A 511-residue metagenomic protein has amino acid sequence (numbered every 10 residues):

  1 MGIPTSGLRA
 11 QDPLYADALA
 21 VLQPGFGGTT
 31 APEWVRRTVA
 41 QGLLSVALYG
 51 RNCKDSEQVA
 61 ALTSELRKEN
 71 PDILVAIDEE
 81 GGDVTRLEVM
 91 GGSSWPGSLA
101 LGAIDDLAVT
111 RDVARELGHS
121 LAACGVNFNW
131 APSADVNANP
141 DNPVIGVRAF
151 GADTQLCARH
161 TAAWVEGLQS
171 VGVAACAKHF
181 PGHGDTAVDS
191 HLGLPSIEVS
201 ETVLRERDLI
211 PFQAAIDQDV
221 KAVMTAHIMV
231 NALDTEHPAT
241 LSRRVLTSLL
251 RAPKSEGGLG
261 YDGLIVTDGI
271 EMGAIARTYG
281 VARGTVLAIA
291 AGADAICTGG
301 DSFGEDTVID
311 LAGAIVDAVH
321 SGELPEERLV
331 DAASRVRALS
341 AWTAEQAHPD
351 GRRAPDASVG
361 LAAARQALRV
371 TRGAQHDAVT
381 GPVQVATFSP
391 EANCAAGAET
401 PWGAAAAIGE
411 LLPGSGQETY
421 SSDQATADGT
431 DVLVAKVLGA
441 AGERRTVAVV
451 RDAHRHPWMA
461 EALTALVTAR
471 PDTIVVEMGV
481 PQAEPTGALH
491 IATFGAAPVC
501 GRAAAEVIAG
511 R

Functional and structural regions predicted by a protein language model:
M1-Q41, T278-R511: Preference for extracellular/luminal or secreted protein segments
A18-A31, S98-D112, G193-E206, I270-Y279: Active-site mouth loops of central-metabolism enzymes
L19-F26, L44-L48, I73-E79, F128-P132 (+5 more regions): Hydrophobic faces of well-ordered beta-strands that scaffold small-molecule active sites in alpha/beta enzyme cores
G27-T30, I77-T85, V89, V126-N137 (+3 more regions): Short glycine-enriched loops at secondary-structure junctions
R37-D55, I216-T235, G442-R455: Short acidic, glycine-rich surface-loop motifs adjacent to enzyme active sites
N52-P71, D83-L87, A152-L324: Second-shell residues forming the walls of enzyme active-site clefts
G92-D105, A149-G151: A charged helix-plus-loop insertion that forms the helical arch/lid used to bind and gate nucleic-acid substrates
D105-V126, D208, G284-A290: Alpha-helical scaffold segments that flank or form the walls of functional sites
